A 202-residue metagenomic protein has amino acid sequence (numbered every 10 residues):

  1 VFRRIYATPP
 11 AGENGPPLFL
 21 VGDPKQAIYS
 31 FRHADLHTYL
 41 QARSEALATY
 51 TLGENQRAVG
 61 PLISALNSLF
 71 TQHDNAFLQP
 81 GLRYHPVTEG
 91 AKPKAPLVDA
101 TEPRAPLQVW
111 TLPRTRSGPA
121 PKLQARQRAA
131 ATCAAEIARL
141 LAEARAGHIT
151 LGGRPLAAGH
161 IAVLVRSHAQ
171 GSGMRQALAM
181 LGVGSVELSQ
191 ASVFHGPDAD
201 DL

Functional and structural regions predicted by a protein language model:
V1-L202: Conserved motor-region signature of P-loop NTPase helicases/translocases
